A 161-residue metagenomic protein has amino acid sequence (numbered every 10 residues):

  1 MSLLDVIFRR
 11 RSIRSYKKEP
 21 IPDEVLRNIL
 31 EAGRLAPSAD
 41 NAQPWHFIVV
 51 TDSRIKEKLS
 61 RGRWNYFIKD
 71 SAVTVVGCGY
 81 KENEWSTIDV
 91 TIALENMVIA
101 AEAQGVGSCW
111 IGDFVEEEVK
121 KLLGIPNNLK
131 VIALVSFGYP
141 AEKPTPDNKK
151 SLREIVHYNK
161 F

Functional and structural regions predicted by a protein language model:
M1-F161: Acidic, surface-exposed loops and disordered segments
